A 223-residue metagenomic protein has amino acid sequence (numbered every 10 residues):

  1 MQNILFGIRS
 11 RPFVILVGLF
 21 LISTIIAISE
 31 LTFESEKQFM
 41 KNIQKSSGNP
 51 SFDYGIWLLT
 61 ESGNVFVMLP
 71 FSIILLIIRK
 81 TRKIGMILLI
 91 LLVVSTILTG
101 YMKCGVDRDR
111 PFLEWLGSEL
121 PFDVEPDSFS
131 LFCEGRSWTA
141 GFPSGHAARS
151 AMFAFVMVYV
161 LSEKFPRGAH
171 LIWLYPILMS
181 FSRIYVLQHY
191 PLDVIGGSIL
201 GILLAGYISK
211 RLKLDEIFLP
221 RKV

Functional and structural regions predicted by a protein language model:
M1-F71, Y101-E134: N-terminal transmembrane-helix/juxtamembrane module of multi-pass inner/ER membrane proteins
N3-R9, F122-V223: Membrane-embedded catalytic cores of phosphoryl/pyrophosphoryl-handling enzymes
F13-V17, K83-L91, G168-I172, L192-G196: Alpha-helical transmembrane segments of integral membrane proteins
I15, F71-Y101: Interfacial segments of alpha-helical transmembrane regions
I22-A27, V93-Y101, L174-L187: Aromatic-anchored segments of alpha-helical transmembrane domains
S29-F33, I78-K80, V106-D107, S162 (+1 more regions): Short helix-capping/hinge motifs at transmembrane helix termini and TM-loop junctions
F52, L75, L98, M102 (+2 more regions): Alpha-helical membrane-inserting segments
L69-R79, S150, A154-Y159: Hydrophobic, aromatic-rich transmembrane alpha-helices and their immediate juxtamembrane boundary segments
